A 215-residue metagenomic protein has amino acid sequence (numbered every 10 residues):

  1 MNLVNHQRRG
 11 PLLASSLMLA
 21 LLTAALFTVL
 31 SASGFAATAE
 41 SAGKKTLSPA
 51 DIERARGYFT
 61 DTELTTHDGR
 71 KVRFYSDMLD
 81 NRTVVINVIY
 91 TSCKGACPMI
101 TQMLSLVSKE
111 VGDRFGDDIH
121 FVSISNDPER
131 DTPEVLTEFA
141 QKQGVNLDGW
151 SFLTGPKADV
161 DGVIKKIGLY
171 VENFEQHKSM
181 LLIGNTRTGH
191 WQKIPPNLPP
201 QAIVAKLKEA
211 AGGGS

Functional and structural regions predicted by a protein language model:
M1-T65, A210-S215: N-terminal targeting signals for export/organelle localization
G57-F59, D80-T83, G116-I119, D131 (+1 more regions): Extracytoplasmic
E63-T83: A short beta-strand-turn-helix
S76-P98, L104: Short active-site neighborhood of thiol/selenol oxidoreductases, capturing the structured segment around
I89, C97, S108-F115, Q143 (+4 more regions): Sec/Tat-exported extracytoplasmic proteins
Y90-K94, S123-D127, W150, W191-I194: Second-shell loop/turn segments in exported
T101-V145, G149-W150, K157-V163: Structural microenvironment flanking redox-active thiols in thiol-disulfide oxidoreductases
N146-A202: Thiol/selenol-based redox catalytic cores and closely related redox-interacting motifs
